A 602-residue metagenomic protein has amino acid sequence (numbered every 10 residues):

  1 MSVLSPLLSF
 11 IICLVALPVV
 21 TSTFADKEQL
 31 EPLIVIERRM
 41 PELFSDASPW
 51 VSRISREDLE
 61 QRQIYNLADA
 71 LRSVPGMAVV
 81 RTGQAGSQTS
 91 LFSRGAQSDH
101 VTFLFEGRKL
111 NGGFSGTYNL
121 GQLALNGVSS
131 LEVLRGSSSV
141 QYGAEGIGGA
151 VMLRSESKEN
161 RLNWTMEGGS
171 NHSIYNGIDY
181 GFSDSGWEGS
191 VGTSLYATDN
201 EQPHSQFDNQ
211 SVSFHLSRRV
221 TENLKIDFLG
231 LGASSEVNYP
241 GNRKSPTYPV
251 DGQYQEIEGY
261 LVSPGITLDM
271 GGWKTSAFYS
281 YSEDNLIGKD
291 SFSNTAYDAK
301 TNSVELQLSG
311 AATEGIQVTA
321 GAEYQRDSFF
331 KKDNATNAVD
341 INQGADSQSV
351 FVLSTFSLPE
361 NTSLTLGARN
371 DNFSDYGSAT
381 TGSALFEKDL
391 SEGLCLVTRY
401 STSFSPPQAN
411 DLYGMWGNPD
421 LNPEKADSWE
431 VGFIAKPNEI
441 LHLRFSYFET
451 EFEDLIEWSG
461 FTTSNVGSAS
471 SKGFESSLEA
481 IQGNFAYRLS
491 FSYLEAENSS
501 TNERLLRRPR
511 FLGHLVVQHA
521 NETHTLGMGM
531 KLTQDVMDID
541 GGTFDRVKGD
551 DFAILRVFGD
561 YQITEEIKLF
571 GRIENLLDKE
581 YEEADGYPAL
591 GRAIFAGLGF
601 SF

Functional and structural regions predicted by a protein language model:
L30-E60, S90, S98: N-terminal periplasmic "start-of-domain" segments of outer-membrane beta-barrel proteins
I36, A68, R72-R108, G112: Extracytoplasmic beta-strand/coil segments of soluble accessory domains associated with Gram-negative outer-membrane
R108-R135, L153-R154: Short acidic/polar hinge/loop motifs at secondary-structure boundaries that mediate gating or recognition
S138-V140, A150, R154-F182, V191-T193 (+1 more regions): Short strand-turn segments of transmembrane beta-barrel domains in outer membranes, especially the first one or two
T198-S205, N209, K225-M270, K274-S303: Flexible loop and strand-edge segments within Gram-negative outer membrane beta-barrel domains
K244-G265, D269, D389, G393-C395 (+5 more regions): Outer-membrane beta-barrel signature, preferentially recognizing the C-terminal barrel domain of Gram-negative
I266, T313-T319, E323, T336-T450 (+3 more regions): Structural signature of Gram-negative outer-membrane beta-barrels, strongest in the C-terminal barrel of TonB-dependent
V318, S357-L364, L443, F448-E451 (+4 more regions): Gram-negative outer-membrane beta-barrel transporters
